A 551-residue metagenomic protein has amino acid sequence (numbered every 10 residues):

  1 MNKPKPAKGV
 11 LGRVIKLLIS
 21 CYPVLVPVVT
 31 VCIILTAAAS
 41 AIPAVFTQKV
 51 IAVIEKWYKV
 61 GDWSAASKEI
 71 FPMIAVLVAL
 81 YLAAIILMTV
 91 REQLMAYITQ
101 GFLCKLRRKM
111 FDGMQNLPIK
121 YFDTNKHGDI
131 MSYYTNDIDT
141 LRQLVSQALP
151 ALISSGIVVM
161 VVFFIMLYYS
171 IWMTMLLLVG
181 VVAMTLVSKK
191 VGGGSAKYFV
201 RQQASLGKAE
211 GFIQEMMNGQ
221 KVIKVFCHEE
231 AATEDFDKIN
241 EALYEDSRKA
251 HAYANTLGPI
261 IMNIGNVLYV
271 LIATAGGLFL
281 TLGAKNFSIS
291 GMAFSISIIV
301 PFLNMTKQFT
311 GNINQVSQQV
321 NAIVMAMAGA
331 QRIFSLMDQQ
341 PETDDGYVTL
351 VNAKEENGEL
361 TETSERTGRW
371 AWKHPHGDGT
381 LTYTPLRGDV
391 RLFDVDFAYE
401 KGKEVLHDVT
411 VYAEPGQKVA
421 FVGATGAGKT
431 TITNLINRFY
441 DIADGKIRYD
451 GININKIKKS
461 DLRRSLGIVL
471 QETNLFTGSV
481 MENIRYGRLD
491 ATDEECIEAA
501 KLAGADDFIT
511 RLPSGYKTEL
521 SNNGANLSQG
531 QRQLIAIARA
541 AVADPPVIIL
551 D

Functional and structural regions predicted by a protein language model:
M1-S40, E55-M73, R91-M95, T99 (+6 more regions): Membrane-integrated ABC transporters
K3-A7, A39-E55, K59, L80-H127 (+11 more regions): Juxtamembrane helix-loop junctions of ABC transporter transmembrane domains
S20-P23, I119-K120, N136-V145, L149 (+6 more regions): An intracellular "coupling" helix at the cytosolic face of ABC transporter transmembrane type-1 domains
C21, L25-A38, Q147-R201, T274-F294: Transmembrane helices of ABC transporter permease
V26-L87, L167-W172, T274, G283-I296: Transmembrane helix-loop-helix hairpins at lipid-water interfaces of multipass membrane proteins, especially the type-1
K56-Y58, I165-V179, Y253-Q331, L336-Q340 (+2 more regions): Helix-loop-helix
W63, A353-D551: ABC-type nucleotide-binding domain
A79-T99, P150-I157, L176-Q202, M216 (+3 more regions): Alpha-helical transmembrane segments of multi-pass membrane proteins
